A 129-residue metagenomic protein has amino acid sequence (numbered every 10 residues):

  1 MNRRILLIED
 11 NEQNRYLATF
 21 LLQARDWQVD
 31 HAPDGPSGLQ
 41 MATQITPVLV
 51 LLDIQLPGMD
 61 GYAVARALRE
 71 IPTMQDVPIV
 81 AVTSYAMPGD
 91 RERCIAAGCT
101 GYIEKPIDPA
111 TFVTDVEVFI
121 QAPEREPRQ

Functional and structural regions predicted by a protein language model:
E9: Conserved acidic carboxylate
Y16-A24: Charged docking surfaces used in two-component/phosphorelay signaling
D26-P33, M41: Short hydrophobic/Thr-rich beta-strand motif most characteristic of the beta2 strand and flanking loop of CheY-like
A32-P33, L56-M59, L68, G89: Hydrophobic residue at a beta-alpha junction that N-caps the helix immediately following a catalytic beta-strand/loop
D53, T83: Active-site residues of response regulator receiver
P57, Q75, M87, K105-P106: The feature encodes the CheY-like receiver
A96, I107-V116: C-terminal output helix
